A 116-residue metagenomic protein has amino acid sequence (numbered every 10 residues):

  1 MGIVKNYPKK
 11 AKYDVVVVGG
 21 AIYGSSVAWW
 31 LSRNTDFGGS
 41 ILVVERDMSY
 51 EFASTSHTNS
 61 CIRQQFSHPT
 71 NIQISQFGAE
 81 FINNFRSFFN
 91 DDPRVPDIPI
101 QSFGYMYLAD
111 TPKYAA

Functional and structural regions predicted by a protein language model:
G2: Glycine/alanine-rich phosphate-binding loops at beta-alpha junctions
K5-Y23, L42: Beta1/beta-strand and adjacent pyrophosphate-binding region of the FAD-binding site in flavoprotein oxidoreductases
Y7-K10, T35, I100: Short, flexible hinge/linker loops that cap or flank conserved catalytic cores
V16, S26-S32: NAD(P)+-binding Rossmann beta1-loop-alpha1 motif at the extreme N-terminus of oxidoreductases
G19, E45, A109: Short beta-strand/turn micro-motifs composed of small residues that flank or help shape donor/cofactor-binding pockets
Y23, V27, S49: Conserved Rossmann-like nucleotide-cofactor binding loop
S32-T55: Glycine-rich FAD pyrophosphate-binding loop
N59-A116: Dinucleotide-binding Rossmann-like beta1-alpha1 core, especially the glycine-rich loop that anchors the ADP
